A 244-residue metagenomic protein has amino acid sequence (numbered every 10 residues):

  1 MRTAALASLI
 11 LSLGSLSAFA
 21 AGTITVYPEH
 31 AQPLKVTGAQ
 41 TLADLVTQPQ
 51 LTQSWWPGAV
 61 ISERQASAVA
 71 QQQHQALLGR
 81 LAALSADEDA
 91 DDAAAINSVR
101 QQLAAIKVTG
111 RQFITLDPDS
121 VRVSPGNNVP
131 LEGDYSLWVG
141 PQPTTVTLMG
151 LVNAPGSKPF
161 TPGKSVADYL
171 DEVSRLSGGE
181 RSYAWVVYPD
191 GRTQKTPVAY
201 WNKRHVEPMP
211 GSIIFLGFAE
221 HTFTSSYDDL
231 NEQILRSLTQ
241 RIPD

Functional and structural regions predicted by a protein language model:
M1, S15-S17: Targeting-peptide/extracellular-domain and disordered-appendage signature
M1-A7: Positively charged n-region of N-terminal signal peptides that target proteins for export
A7-S15: Bacterial N-terminal signal peptides
A20-D244: Ser/Thr/Pro/Gly-biased, low-complexity, turn-/loop-rich segments that often occur immediately after N-terminal
